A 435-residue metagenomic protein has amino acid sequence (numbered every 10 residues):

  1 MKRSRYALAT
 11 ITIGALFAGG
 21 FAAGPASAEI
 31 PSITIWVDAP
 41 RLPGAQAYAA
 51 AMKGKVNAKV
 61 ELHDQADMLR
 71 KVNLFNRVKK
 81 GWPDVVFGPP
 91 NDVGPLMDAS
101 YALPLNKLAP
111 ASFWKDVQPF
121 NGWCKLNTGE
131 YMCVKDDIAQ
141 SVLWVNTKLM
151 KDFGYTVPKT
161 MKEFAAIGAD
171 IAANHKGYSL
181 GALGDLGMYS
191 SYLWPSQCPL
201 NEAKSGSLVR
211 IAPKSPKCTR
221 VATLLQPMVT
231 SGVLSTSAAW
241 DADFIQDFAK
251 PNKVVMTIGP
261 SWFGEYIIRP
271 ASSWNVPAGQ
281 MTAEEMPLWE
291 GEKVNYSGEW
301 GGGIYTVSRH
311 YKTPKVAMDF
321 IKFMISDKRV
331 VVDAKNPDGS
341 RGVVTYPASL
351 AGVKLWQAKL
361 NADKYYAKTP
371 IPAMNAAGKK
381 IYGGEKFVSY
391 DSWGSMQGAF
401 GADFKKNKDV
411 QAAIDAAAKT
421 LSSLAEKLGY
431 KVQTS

Functional and structural regions predicted by a protein language model:
Y6-A9, G14, G19-G20, A26-P95 (+3 more regions): Conserved N-terminal structural module of periplasmic/extracytoplasmic solute-binding proteins
L62-V72, N91, M161-E163, S237-K250: Short helix-initiation/N-cap motifs at beta->coil->alpha
L74, W82-D84, F113-K148, E292-S297 (+1 more regions): A structural signal for short loop-to-beta-strand junctions that line the ligand-binding cleft of periplasmic/secreted
P90-S141, Y192, A278, T282-E285: Hinge/lid segment of periplasmic solute-binding proteins
E130-D136, S141, A165-I211, Q226: Extracytoplasmic/periplasmic solute-binding protein
K151, A373-S435: Conserved C-terminal helix/tail region of periplasmic/extracytoplasmic solute-binding proteins
L208-A238, M286: Glycine-centered hinge/linker elements that transmit conformational signals in sensory and ligand-binding systems
G264-P277, E290-S395, V432-T434: C-terminal lobe and pocket-closing loops of periplasmic/extracytoplasmic Venus-flytrap solute-binding proteins
